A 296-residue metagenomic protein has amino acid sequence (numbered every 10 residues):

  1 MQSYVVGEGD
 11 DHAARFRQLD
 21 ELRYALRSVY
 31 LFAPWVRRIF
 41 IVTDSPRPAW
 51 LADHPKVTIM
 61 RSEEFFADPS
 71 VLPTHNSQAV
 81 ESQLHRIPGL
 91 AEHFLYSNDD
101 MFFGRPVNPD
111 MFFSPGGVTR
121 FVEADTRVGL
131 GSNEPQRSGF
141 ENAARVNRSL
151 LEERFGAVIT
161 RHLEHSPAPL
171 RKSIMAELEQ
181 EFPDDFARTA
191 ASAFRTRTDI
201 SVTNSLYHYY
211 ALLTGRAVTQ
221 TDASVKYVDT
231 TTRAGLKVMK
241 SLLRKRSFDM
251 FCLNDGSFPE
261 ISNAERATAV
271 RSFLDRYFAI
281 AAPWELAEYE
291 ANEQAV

Functional and structural regions predicted by a protein language model:
M1-F16: A solvent-exposed, charged loop/short amphipathic helix patch at secondary-structure junctions
A13, R17, R47-A91: Active-site-proximal specificity loops/subdomain of glycosyltransferases
S28-W35: Short, acidic, metal-binding catalytic loop of nucleotide-sugar glycosyltransferases
V36-P46: Short beta-strand/loop segment that forms part of the nucleotide-sugar
D44-A49, E64-A67, M101-F103, N108-D110 (+4 more regions): Short, solvent-exposed loop/turn segments at secondary-structure junctions
R47, L51, L84-A124: GT-A fold catalytic core of metal-dependent nucleotide-sugar glycosyltransferases, centered on the diacidic
T119-F194, T198: Long, charge-rich alpha-helical interaction segments
T198, V202-N204, H208-V296: Long, low-complexity C-terminal extensions of enzymes
